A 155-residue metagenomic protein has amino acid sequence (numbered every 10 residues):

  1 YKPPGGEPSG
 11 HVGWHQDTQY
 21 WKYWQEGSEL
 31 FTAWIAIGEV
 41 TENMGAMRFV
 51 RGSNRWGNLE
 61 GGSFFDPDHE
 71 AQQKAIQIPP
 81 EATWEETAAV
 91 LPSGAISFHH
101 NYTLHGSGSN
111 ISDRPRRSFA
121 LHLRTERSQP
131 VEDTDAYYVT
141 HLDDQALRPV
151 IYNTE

Functional and structural regions predicted by a protein language model:
Y1-F49: Conserved double-stranded beta-helix
P8, F31, N43, E85 (+2 more regions): A generic structural signal for well-ordered coil/turn residues at beta-strand boundaries that shape enzyme active-site
D17-Q19, S53, S107: Alpha-helical hydrophobic packing sites
Y23, T87, S109: Short, flexible, glycine/charge-rich loop motifs used to bind or transfer phosphoryl groups or to couple energy/partner
W24, P80-A82, S112: Sterically constrained small-residue positions within well-ordered secondary structures of folded domains
V40-L104, S128, A146: Double-stranded beta-helix
L59-F65, Q77, I96-F98, Y102-E155: Non-heme Fe(II)/2-oxoglutarate
